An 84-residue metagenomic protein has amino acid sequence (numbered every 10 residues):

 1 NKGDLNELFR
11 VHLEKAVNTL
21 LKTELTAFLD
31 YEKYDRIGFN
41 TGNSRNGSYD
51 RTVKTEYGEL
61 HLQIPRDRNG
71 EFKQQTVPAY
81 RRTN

Functional and structural regions predicted by a protein language model:
N1-V11, K73-Y80: Short hinge/gating elements
K2, L8-G38, N43: Subset of Sec-pathway N-terminal targeting signals
N43-N84: Basic, short loop/linker segments at the boundary and entry of helix-turn-helix/winged-helix-like folds
